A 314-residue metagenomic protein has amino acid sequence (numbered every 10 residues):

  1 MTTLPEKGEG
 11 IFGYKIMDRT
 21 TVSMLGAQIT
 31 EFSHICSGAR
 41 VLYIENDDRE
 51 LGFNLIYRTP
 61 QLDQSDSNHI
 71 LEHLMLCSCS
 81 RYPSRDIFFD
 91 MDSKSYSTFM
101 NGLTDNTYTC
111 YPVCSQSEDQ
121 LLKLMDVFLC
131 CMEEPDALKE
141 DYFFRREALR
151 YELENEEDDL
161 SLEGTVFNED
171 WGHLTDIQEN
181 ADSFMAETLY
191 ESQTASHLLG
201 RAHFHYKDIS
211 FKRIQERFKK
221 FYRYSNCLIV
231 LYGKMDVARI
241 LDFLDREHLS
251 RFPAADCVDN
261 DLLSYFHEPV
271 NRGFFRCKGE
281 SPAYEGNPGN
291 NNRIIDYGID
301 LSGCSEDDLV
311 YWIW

Functional and structural regions predicted by a protein language model:
M1-D48: N- or domain-start disorder-to-order transition segments that initiate the globular core
M1-F12, P60, L74-P83, I87-P269 (+3 more regions): Charge-rich, well-structured scaffold segments of protease-associated domains
R19-T21, G286, G303: Low-complexity, Gly/Ser/Pro- and Lys/Arg-enriched regions
Q28-H34, Y111-V113, C277, I295-Y297: Generic recognition of long tandem-repeat/solenoid scaffolds
R49-F53: Short, conserved catalytic-motif segment at the N-terminal edge
I56-D66: Short pre-active-site segment immediately N-terminal to the catalytic Zn-binding motif
D66, I70, L74: Catalytic glutamate of the conserved HExxH
P269-G286: Short, low-order "capping/linker" segments at domain edges
